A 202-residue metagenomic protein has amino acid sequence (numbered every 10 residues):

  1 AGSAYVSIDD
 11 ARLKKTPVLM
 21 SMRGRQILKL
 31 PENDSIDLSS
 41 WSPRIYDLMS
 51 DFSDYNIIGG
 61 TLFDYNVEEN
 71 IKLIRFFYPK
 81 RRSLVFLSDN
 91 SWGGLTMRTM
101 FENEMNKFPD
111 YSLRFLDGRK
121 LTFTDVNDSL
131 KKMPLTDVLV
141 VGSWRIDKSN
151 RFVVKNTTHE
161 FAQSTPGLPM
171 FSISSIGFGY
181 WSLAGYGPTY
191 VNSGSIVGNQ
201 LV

Functional and structural regions predicted by a protein language model:
A1-V202: Short hydrophobic alpha-helices and adjacent helix-cap/hinge residues
